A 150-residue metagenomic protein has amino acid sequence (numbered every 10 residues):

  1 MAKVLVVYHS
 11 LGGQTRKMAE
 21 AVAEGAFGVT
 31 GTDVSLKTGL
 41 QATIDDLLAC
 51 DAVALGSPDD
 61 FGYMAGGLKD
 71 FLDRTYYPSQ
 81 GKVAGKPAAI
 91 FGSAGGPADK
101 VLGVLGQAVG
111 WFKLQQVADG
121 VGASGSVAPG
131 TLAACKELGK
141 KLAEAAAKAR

Functional and structural regions predicted by a protein language model:
A2-V4, Q14-K17, A21-A42, A49-R150: FMN-binding flavodoxin-like domain, especially the glycine-rich phosphate-binding loop
H9-G13: Short polar catalytic/cofactor-binding loops
